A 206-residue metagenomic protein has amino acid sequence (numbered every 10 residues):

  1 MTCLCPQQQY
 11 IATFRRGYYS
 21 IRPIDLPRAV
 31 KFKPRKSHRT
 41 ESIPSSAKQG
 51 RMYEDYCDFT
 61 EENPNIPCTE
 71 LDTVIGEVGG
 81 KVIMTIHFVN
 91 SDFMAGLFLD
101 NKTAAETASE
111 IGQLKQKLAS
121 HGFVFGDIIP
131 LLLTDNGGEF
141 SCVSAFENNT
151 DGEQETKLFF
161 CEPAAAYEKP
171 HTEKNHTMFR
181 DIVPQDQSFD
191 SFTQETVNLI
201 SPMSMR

Functional and structural regions predicted by a protein language model:
M1, N149-D151, E155-R206: Charged alpha-helix within mobile-element recombinases
M1, Q9, D72, D92 (+3 more regions): Short, conserved catalytic/metal-binding motifs centered on acidic residues
T2-E61: Basic, flexible linker segments flanking DNA-binding modules in nucleic acid-interacting mobile-element proteins
F59-T69: Structured nucleic-acid-interacting core domains from mobile-element enzymes and related host factors, especially RNase
E61, D72-V74, G79-A95, I111: Short conserved beta-strand segments at catalytic cores or DNA/RNA-binding microdomains of nucleic-acid binding
D72, F123-C142, E162-A164: Acidic/histidine-rich, metal-coordinating catalytic segments
G76-G79, G96-G122: Active-site beta-loop-alpha junctions of metal-dependent nucleic acid enzymes, especially the RNase H-like/DDE
K81, C142-A145, H171: Short, well-ordered secondary-structure micro-motifs
